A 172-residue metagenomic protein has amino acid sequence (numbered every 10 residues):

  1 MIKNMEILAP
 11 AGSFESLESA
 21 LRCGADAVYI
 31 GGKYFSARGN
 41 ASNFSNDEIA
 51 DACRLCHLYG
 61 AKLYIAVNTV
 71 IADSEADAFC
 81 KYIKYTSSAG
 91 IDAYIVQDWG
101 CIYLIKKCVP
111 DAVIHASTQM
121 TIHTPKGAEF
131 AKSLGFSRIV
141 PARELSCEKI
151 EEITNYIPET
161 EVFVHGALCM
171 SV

Functional and structural regions predicted by a protein language model:
M1-V172: Non-catalytic helical/linker scaffolds that mediate oligomerization, partner binding, and domain coupling around large
